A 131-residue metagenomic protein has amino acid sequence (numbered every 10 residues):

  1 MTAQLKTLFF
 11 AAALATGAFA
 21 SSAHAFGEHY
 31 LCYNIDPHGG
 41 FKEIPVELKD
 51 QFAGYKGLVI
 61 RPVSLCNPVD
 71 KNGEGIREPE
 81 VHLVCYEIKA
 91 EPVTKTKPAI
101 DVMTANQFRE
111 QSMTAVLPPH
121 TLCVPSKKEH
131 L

Functional and structural regions predicted by a protein language model:
M1-F10: Bacterial N-terminal signal peptides that target proteins for export
L5, T94-T96, A105: Generic cytosolic/nucleocytoplasmic N-terminal low-complexity/intrinsically disordered segments
K6-T7, A23, F41-E43, K97-A99 (+1 more regions): Low-complexity, intrinsically disordered short peptide segments enriched in small/polar/basic residues
F9-A18: Bacterial N-terminal signal peptides
F19-A25: Sec/Tat signal peptide C-region and signal peptidase I cleavage site
G27-K42, P79-K95: Extracellular/lumenal glycan-associated surfaces
P45-E78, D101-L131: Short, flexible domain-boundary/linker segments around small modular repeats
